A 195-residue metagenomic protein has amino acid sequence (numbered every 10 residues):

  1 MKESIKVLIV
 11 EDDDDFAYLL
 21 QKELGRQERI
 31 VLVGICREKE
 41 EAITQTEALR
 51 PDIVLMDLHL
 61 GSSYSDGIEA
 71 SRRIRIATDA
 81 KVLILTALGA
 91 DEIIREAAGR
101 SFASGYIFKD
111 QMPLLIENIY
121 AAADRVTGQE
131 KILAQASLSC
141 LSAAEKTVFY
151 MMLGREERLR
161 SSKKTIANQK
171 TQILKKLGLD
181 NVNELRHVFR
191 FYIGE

Functional and structural regions predicted by a protein language model:
E11: Conserved acidic carboxylate
Q21, I35-I53: Acidic, metal-coordinating helix/loop segments flanking the phosphotransfer/catalytic sites of two-component signaling
D57-H59: Active-site residues of response regulator receiver
S65-A80: Short amphipathic alpha-helix used as the core "switch/output" element in two-component signaling
D79-E92: A short, hydrophobic beta-strand element within the central beta-sheet of small alpha/beta folds
D91-I94, D110-Y120: C-terminal output helix
I132-T171, K176: Helix-turn-helix DNA-binding segment
T165, T171-E195: Basic, Lys/Arg-enriched C-terminal extension of HTH/homeodomain DNA-binding domains
